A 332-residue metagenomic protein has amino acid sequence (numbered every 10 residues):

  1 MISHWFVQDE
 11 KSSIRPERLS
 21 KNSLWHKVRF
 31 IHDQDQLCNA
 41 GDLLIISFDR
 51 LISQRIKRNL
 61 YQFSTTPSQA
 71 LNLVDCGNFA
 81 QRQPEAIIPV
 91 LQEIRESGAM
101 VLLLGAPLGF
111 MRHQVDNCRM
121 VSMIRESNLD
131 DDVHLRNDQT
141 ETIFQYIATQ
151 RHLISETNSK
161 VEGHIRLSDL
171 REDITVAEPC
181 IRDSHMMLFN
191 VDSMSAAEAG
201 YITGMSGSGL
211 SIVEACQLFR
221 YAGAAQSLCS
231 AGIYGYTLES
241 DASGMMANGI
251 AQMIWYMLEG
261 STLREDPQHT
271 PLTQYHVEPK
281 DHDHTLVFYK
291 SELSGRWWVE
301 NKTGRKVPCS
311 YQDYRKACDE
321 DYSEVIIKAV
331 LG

Functional and structural regions predicted by a protein language model:
I2-I233, T237-G332: Conserved alpha-helical scaffold segments that buttress catalytic/binding sites
